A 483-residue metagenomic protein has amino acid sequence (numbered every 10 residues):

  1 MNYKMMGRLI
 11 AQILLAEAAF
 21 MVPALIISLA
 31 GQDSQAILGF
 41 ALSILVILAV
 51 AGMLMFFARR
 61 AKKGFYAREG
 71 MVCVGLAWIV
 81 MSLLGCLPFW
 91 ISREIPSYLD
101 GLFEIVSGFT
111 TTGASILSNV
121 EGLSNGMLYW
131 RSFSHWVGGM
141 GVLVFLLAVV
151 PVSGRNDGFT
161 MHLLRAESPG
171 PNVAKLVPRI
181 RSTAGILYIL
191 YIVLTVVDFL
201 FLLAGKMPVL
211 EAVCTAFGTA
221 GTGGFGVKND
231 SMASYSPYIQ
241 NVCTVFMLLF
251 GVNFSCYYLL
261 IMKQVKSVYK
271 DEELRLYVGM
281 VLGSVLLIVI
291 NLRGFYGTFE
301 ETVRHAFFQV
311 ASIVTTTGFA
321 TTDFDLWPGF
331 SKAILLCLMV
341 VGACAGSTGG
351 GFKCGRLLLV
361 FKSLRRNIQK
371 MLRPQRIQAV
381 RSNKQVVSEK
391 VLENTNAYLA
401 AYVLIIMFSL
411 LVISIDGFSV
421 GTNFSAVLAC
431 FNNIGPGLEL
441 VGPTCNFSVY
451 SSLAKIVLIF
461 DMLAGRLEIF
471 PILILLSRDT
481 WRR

Functional and structural regions predicted by a protein language model:
M1-R483: Membrane-proximal intracellular helices of multi-pass ion channels
